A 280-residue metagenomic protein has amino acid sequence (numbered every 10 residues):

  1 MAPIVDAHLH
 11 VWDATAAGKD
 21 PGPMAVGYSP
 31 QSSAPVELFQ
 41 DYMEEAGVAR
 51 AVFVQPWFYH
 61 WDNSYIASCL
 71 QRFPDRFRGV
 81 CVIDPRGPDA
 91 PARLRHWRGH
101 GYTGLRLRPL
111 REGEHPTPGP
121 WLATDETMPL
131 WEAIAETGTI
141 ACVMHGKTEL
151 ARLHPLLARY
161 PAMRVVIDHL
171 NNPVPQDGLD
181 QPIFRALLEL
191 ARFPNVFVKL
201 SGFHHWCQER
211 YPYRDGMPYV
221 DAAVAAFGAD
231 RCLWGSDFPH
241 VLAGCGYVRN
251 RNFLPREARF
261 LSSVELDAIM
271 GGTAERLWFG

Functional and structural regions predicted by a protein language model:
M1-G22: Replace "His-x-His-based motif
A2-A7, S29-R50, A222, A226-L233 (+1 more regions): Mid-to-C-terminal alpha-helical segments outside catalytic/metal-binding sites
V5-L9, A51-V54, R78-C81, L105-L107 (+4 more regions): Hydrophobic faces of well-ordered beta-strands that scaffold small-molecule active sites in alpha/beta enzyme cores
H8, M43, I66, W97 (+7 more regions): Conserved, mostly hydrophobic/aromatic
P23-F58, F77-V82, T103-L110, T139-A141: Divalent metal-dependent hydrolysis catalytic cores, especially in the metallo-beta-lactamase
S32-Y42, G87-W97, P182-I183: Short, acidic/polar
H60-T148, P155, K199, F203: Active-site gating/metal-coordination segments in enzymes
P120-L233: Catalytic pocket-lining loop regions of alpha/beta-barrel enzymes, especially the amidohydrolase/enolase/GH5 lineages
